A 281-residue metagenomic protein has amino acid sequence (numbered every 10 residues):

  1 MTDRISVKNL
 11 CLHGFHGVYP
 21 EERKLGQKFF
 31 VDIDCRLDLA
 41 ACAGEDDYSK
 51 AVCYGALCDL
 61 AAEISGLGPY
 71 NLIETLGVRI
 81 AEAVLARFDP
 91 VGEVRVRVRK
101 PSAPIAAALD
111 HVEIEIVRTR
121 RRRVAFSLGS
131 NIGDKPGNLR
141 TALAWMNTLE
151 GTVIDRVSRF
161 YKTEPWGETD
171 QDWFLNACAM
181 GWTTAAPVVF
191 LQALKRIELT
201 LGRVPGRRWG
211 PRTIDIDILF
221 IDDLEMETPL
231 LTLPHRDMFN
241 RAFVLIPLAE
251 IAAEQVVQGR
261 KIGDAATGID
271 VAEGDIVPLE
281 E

Functional and structural regions predicted by a protein language model:
M1-V124, S130: N-terminal, polar/charged subdomain of small-to-medium soluble alpha/beta proteins
V18, R99-A103, F160-G167, R207-R208: Short, solvent-exposed loop/turn elements at beta->coil junctions and helix N-caps that rim active or binding pockets
C35-L37, S130, A179-T183, F220-D223: Short beta-strand-to-loop capping motifs
D38-A43, R120-R123, S158, W166-F174 (+2 more regions): Flexible, gly/pro- and Lys/Arg-enriched active-site loops
A40-G55, M146-A186: Short, surface-exposed acidic-centric catalytic microdomains
Y48, T141-M146, F190-I197: Short amphipathic alpha-helices in soluble, non-transmembrane regions that often serve as interface/regulatory elements
R121-T152, S158-K162: N-terminal beta1-alpha1 ligand-phosphate binding loop
